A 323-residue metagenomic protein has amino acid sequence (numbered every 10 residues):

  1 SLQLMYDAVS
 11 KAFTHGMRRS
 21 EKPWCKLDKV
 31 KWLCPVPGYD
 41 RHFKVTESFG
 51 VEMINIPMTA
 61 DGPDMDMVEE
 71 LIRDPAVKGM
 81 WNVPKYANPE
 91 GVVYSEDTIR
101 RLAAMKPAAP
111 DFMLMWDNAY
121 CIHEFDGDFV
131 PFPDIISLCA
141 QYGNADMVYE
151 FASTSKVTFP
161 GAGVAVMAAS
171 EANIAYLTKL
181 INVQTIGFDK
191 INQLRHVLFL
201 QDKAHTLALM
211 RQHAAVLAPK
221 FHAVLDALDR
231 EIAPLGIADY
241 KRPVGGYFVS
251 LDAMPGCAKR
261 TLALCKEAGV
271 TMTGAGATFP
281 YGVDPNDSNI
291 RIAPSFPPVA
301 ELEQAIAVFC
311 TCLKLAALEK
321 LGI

Functional and structural regions predicted by a protein language model:
S1-P110, C121-Y142, A258, A300 (+2 more regions): Conserved core of the PLP fold type I
M113-L114, Y149: Hydrophobic "anchor" residues on beta-strands that sit immediately upstream of conserved functional sites
N118: Walker B catalytic acidic pair
S137-A218, E231, L318: Conserved core segment of the aminotransferase class I/II
R211-L225, I237-D252: Conserved glycine-rich beta-strand-loop-beta hairpin in the small C-terminal domain of fold type I
S250-P255, M272-K314: Conserved PLP-binding active-site segment of the aspartate aminotransferase-like
T261-E267, I306-C310: Short amphipathic alpha-helices in soluble, non-transmembrane regions that often serve as interface/regulatory elements
